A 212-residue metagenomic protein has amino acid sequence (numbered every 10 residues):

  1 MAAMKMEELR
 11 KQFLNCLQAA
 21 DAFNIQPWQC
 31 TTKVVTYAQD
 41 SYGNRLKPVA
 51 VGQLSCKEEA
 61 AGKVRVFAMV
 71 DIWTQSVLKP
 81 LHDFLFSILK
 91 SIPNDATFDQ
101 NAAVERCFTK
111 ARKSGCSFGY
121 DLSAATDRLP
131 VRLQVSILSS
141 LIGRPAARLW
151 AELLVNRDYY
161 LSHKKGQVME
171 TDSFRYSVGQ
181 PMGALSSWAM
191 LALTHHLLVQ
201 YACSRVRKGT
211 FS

Functional and structural regions predicted by a protein language model:
M1-S212: Viral RNA-dependent RNA polymerase
